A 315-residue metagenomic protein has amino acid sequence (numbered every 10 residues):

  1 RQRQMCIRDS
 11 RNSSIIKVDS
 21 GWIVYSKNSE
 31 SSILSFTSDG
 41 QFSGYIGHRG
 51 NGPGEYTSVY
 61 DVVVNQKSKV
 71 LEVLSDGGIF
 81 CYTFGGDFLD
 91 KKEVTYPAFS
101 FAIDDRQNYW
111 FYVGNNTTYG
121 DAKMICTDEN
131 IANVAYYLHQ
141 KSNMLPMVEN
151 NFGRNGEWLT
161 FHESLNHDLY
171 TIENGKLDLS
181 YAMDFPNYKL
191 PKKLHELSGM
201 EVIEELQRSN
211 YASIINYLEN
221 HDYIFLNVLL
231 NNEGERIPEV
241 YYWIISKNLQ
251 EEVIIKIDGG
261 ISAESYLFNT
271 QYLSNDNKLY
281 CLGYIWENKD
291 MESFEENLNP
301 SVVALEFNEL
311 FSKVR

Functional and structural regions predicted by a protein language model:
Q2-I7: Short, small-residue-biased leader/transition segments that mark boundaries at the very start of proteins
R11-S14, T57-V62, Y96-D104, M144-N151 (+2 more regions): Repeated scaffold domains used in trafficking and secretory/extracellular systems, primarily beta-propellers
K17-S20, V64-K67, I103-R106, R154-N155 (+2 more regions): Residue-level detector of Asp-centered blade-edge/turn motifs that repeat once per structural unit in beta-propeller
L34-F36, Q41-S68: Blade-loop segments of beta-propeller domains
G47-G54, E93-F99, H139-M144, D184-K189 (+1 more regions): Short coil/turn segments at the loop-to-beta-strand junctions that recur within blades of beta-propeller repeat folds
L74-A122, N133-N143: Asp-box/WD-like beta-propeller blade repeats and closely related beta-sheet repeat scaffolds
Y181-L206, N248-D276: Conserved blade-ending motifs and adjacent loop-strand segments that build the rim/top face of beta-propeller domains
L206-I257, S265-T270: Loop/turn-rich, solvent-exposed surfaces of beta-rich toroidal or solenoidal domains
